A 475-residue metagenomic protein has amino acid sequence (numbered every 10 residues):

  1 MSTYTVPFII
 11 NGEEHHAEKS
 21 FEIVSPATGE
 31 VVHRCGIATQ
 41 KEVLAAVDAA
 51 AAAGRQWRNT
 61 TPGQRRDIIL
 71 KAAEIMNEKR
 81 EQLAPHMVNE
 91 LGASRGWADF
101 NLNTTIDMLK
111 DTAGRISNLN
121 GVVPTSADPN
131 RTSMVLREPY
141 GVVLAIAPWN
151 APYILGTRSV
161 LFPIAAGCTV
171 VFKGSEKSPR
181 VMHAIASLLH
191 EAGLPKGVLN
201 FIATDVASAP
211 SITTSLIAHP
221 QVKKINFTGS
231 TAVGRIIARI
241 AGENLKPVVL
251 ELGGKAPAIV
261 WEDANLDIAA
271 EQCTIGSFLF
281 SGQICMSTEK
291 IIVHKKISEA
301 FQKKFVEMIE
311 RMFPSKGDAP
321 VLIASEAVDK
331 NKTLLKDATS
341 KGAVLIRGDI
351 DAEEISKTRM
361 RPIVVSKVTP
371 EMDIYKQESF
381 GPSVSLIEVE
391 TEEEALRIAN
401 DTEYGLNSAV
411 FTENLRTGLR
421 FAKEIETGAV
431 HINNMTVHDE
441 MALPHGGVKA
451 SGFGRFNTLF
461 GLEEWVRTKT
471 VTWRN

Functional and structural regions predicted by a protein language model:
M1-R131: N-terminal Rossmann-like NAD(P)+-binding subdomain of aldehyde/semialdehyde dehydrogenases
P26, Q40-V43, P62, R80 (+4 more regions): Residues at or immediately preceding the N-termini of alpha-helices
T28-R34, V222, I259, A352 (+1 more regions): Conserved C-terminal structural/oligomerization subdomain of aldehyde/semialdehyde dehydrogenase
G29, R65, M87, L109 (+9 more regions): Residue-level signal for inorganic ion chemistry
V32-A38, A53-N59, L144-A145, A258-W261 (+5 more regions): Short, well-ordered beta-strand elements within core beta-sheets of diverse protein domains
G54, R58, A73-R80, A84 (+19 more regions): Structural signal for hydrophobic packing residues in well-ordered secondary-structure cores of soluble enzyme domains
V123-I268, V389: Rossmann-like NAD(P) dinucleotide-binding subdomain of oxidoreductase/dehydrogenase enzymes
A232-T369, I432: ALDH superfamily catalytic-core signature
